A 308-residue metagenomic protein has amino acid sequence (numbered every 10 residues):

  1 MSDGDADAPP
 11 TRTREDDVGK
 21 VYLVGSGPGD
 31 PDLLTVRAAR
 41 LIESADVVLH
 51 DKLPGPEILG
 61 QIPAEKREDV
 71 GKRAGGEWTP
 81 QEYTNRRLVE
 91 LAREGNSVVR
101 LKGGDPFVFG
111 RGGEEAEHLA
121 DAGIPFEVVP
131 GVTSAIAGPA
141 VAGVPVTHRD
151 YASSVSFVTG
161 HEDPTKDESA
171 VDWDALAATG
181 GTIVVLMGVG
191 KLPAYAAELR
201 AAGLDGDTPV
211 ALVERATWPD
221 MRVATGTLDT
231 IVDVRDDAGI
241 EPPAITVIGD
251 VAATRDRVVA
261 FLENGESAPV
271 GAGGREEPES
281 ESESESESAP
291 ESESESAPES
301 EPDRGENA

Functional and structural regions predicted by a protein language model:
M1-P31, V36-V132: Class I S-adenosyl-L-methionine
S2-D7, V18-V21, N96-V98, E162-E277 (+1 more regions): A contiguous loop/helix-start segment that scaffolds small-molecule binding in enzyme catalytic cores
P56-E57, A74-E77, T133-A137, S153-F157 (+3 more regions): Short gly/pro/ser/thr-enriched loop/turn and capping motifs at secondary-structure boundaries
I58-L59, L119, G138-P139, Y195 (+1 more regions): Hydrophobic packing residues within well-ordered alpha-helices of enzyme cores
K66-K72, F126-E127, V146-S156, D205-L212: Short hydrophobic/aromatic-enriched beta-strand-loop microsegments
E90-L91, P145-V155, L228-G239: A polyampholytic, Gly/Pro-enriched intrinsically disordered region
G103-T179, A224-T225: Class I SAM-dependent methyltransferase SAM-binding "motif I" and its flanking Rossmann-like core
E277-D303: Intrinsically disordered, low-complexity segments used as extracellular stalks/linkers and nuclear/regulatory IDRs
